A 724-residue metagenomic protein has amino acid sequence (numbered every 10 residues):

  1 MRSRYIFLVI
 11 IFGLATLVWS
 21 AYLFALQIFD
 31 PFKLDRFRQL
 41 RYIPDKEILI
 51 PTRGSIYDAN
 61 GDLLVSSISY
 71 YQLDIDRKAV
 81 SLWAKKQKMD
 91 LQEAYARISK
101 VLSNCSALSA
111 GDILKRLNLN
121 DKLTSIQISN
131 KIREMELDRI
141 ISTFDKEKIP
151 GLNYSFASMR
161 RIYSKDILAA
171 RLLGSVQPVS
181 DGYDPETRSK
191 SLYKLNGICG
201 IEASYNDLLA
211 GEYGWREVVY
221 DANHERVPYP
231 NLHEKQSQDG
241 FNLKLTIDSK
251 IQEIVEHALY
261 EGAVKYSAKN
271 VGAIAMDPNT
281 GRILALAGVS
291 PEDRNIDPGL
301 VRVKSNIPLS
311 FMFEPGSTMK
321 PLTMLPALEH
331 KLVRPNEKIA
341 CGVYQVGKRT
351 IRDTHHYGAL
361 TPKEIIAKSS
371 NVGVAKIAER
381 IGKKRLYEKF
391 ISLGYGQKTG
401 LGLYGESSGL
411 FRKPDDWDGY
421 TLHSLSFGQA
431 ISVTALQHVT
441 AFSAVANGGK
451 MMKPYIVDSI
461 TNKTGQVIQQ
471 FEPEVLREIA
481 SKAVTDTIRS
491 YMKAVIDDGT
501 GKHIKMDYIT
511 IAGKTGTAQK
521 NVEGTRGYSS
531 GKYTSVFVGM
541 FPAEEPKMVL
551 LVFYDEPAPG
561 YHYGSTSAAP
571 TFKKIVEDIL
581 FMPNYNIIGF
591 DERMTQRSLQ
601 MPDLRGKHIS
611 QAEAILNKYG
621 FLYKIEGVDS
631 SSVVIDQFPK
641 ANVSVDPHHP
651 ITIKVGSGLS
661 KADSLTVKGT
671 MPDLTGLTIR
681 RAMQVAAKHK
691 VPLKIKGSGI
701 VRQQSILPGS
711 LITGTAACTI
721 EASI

Functional and structural regions predicted by a protein language model:
M1-I296, K384-G396, G405, I504-D507 (+9 more regions): Periplasmic/cell-envelope proteins involved in peptidoglycan metabolism and beta-lactam response
L49-T52, A59, S66-Q72, L123 (+23 more regions): Extracytoplasmic
P51, K85-E93, N130-M135, L195 (+16 more regions): Soluble non-cytosolic domains of exported or imported proteins
V65, Y220-E234, Q238, V271-S317 (+1 more regions): Beta-lactam-recognizing serine transpeptidase/beta-lactamase-like catalytic domain environment
L73-I75, G174, L245, F311 (+7 more regions): Preference for bulky hydrophobic residues occupying beta-strand positions in well-ordered beta-sheet regions
I140, L172, Y205, I339 (+5 more regions): Bulky hydrophobic/aromatic "packing anchor" residues in well-ordered structure
G151, N270, R334-P335, Q397 (+3 more regions): Residue-level detector of short coil/turn "hinge" positions at structural boundaries
K505-Y508, V522, G531, V552-I724: Ligand-recognition elements built from short beta-strands and adjacent flexible loops
